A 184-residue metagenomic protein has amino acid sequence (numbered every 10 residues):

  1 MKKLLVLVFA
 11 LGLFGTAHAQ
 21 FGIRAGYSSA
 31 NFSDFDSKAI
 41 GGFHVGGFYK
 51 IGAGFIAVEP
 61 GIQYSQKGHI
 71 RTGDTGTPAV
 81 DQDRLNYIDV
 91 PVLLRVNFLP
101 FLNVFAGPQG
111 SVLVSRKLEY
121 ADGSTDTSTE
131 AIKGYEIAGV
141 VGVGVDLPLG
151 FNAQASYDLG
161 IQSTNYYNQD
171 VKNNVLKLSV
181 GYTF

Functional and structural regions predicted by a protein language model:
L4-L13: Sec-dependent N-terminal signal peptides
A17, I51-F55, V96-P100, L147-L149 (+1 more regions): Outer-membrane beta-barrel strand-turn architecture
Q20-S28: Cleaved targeting-peptide boundary
F21, F55-V58, L102-V104, L149-A155: Repeated loop/turn-to-beta-strand initiation elements of outer-membrane beta-barrel proteins
Y27-N31, I51-F55, Y64-G68, G110-V114 (+2 more regions): Transmembrane beta-strands of outer-membrane beta-barrel pores
N31-S37, Q66-N86, V114-Y135, S163-L176: Flexible, solvent-exposed loop segments that connect beta-strands
G41-G47, I88-V92, I137-V143, N174-L178: Hydrophobic, lipid-facing positions within transmembrane beta-strands of outer-membrane proteins
G144-F151, K172-F184: Outer-membrane beta-barrel "beta-signal"
